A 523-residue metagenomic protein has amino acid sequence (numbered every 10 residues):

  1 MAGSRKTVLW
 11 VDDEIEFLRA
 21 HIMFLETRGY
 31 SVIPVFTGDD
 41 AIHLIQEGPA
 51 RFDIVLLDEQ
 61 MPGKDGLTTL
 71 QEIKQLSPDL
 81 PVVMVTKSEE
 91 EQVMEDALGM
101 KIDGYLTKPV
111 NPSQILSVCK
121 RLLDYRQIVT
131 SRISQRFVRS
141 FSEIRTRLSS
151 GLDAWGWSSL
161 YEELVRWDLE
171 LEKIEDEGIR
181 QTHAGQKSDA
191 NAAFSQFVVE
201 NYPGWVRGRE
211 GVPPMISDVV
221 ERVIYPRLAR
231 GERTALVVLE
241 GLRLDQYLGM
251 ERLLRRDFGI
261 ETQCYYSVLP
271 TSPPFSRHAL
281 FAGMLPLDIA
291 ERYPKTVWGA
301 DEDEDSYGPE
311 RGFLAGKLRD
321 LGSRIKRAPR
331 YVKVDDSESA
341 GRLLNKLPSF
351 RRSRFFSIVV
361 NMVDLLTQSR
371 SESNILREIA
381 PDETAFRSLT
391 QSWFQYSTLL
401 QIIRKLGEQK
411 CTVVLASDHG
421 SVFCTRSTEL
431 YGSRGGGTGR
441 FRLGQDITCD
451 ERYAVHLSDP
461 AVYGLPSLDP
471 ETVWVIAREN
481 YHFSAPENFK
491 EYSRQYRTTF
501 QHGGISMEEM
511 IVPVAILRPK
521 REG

Functional and structural regions predicted by a protein language model:
I15-P34: Two-component/phosphorelay signaling modules centered on CheY-like receiver
F36-D40, D65-T68: Acidic catalytic/metal-coordinating carboxylates
H43, L67-P78: Short amphipathic alpha-helix used as the core "switch/output" element in two-component signaling
A50-L56: Active-site beta3 strand of CheY-like receiver
Q60, L116-V118, Y125-G523: Feature captures the catalytic ectodomains and active-site-proximal regions of enzymes that hydrolyze or transfer
T68, E89-G104, S117: Alpha4 helix (beta4-alpha4-beta5 surface) of REC/receiver domains from two-component response regulators
K108: A Lys-centered signature of the CheY-like receiver
